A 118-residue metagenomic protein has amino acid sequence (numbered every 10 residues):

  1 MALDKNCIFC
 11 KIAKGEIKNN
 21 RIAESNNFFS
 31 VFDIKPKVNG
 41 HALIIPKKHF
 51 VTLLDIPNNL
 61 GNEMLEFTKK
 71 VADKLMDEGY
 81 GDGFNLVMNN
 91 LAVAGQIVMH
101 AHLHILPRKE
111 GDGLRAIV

Functional and structural regions predicted by a protein language model:
M1-V118: HIT superfamily nucleotide-processing domains
